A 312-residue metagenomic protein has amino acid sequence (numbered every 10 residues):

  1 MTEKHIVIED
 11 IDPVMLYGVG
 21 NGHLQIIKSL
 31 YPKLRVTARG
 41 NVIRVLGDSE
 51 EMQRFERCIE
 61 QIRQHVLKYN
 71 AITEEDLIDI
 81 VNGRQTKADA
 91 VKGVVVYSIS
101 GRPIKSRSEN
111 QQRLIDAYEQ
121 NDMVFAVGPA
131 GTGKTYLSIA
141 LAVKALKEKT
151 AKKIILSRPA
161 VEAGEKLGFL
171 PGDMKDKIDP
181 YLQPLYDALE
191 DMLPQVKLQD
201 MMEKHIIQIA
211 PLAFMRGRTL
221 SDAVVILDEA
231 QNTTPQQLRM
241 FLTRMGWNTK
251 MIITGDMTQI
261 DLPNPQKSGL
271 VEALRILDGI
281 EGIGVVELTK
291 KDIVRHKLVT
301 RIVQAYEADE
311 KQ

Functional and structural regions predicted by a protein language model:
M1-V14: N-terminal presequence-like segments and adjacent domain-start helices
I11, N21, S49-E50, N232 (+1 more regions): Short, surface-exposed acidic/glycine-rich loop or hinge patches that mediate macromolecular interfaces
I11-Y31: Short amphipathic alpha-helix segments
H23, F55-C58, L238: Hydrophobic side chains in well-ordered alpha-helices
S29, V36-V91: Interdomain "pre-motor" coupling segment immediately N-terminal to P-loop NTPase/helicase cores
Y31-P32, L193: A broad structural signal for alpha-helix termini and local helix breaks/kinks
P32-V36, V285-V286: A short linear hydrophobic-aromatic micro-motif
Y97-E109, R113-L227, Q231-Q312: Conserved helicase motor core of SF1/SF2 NTP-dependent helicases
